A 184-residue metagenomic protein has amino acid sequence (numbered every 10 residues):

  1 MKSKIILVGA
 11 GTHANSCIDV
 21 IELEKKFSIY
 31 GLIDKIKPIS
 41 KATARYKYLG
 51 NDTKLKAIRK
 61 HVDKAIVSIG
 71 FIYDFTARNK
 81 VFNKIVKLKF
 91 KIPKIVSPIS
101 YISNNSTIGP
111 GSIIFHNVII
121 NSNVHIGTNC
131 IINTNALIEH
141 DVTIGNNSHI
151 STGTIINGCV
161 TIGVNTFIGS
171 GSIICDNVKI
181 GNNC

Functional and structural regions predicted by a protein language model:
M1-T43, K56-R59: Hydrophobic, well-ordered beta-alpha structural blocks that scaffold small-molecule cofactor pockets
S3, H61-D63, P110: Short coil/turn segments at beta-strand junctions that form active-site/ligand-binding loops
G9, I69, D176: Small/polar loops that bind or transfer phosphate-bearing groups
I18-V20, R78-V81, I126: Short amphipathic alpha-helical segments
S40-Y101: Phosphate-bearing ligand-interacting subdomains that bind or position ATP/ADP/UDP/GDP/NAD(P) or nucleotide-linked
K94-C184: Structural signal for interior beta-strand "rungs" in well-ordered beta-sheet cores of soluble enzyme domains
